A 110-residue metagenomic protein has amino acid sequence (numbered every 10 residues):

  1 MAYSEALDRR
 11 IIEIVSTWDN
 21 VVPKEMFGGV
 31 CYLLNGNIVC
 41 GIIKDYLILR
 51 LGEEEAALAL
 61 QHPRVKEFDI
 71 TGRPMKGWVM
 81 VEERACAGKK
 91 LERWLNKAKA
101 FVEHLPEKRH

Functional and structural regions predicted by a protein language model:
M1-H110: Charge-dense, helix-prone N-terminal extensions
